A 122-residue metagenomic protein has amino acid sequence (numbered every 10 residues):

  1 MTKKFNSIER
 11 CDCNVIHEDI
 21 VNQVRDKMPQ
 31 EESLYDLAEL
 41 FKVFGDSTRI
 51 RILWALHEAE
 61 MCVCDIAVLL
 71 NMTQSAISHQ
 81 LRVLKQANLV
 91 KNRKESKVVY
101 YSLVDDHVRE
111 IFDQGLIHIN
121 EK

Functional and structural regions predicted by a protein language model:
M1-F44: N-terminal leader segment of winged-helix/HTH proteins
P29-S75, V99-D106: N-terminal helix-turn-helix DNA-binding core of bacterial DNA-binding proteins
G45, I77-Q80, G115: Generic structural signal for conserved hydrophobic packing positions in ordered secondary structure
V68, H79, K85-Q86: Alpha-helical residues within the helix-turn-helix
K85-E95: Beta-hairpin "wing" of winged helix-turn-helix
S102-K122: Conserved segment of winged-helix/HTH DNA-binding domains
